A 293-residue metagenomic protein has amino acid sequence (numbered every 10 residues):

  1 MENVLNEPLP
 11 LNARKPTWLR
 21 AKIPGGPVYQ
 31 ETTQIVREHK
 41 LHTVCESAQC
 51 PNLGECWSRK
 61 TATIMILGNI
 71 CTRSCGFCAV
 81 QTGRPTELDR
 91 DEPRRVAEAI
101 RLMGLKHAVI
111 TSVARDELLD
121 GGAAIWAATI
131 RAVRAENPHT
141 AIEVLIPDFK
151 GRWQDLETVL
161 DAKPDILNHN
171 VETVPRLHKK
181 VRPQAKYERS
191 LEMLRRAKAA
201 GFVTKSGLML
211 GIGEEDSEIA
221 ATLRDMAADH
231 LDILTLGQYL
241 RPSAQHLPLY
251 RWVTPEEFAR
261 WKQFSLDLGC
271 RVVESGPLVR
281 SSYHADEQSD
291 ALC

Functional and structural regions predicted by a protein language model:
M1-T63, R94, E98-R101, A128-H139 (+2 more regions): Auxiliary Fe-S-binding modules of radical SAM enzymes
V44-C56, L67-T82: Local cysteine-cluster metal-coordination motifs and their immediate loop/turn environment, predominantly Fe-S cluster
E46, I66-L67, T111, L145 (+2 more regions): A secondary-structure boundary/capping signal
A62, R73, L167: Change "...and in nucleic-acid phosphodiester-cleaving endonucleases..." to "...and in nucleic-acid processing enzymes
S74, L118, L177, A244 (+1 more regions): Glycine/Thr-rich phosphate-binding loops of Rossmann-like dinucleotide-binding domains
A79-V96, L102-W153, V159-L194, K205-M209 (+1 more regions): Core AdoMet radical
